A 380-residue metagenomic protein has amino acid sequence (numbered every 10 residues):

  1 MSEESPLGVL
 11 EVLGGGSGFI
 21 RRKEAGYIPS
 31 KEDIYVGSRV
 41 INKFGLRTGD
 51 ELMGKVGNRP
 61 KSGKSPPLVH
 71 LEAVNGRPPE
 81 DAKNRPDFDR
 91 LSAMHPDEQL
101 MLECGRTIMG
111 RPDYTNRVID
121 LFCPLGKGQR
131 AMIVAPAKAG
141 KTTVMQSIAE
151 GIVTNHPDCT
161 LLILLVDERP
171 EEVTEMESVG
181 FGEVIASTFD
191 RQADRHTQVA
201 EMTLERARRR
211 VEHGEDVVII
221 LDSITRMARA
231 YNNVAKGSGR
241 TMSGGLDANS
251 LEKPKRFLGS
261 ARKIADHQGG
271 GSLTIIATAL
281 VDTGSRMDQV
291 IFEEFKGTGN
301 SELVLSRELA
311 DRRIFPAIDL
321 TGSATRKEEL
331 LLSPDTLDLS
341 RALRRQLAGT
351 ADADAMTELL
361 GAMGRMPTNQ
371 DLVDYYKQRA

Functional and structural regions predicted by a protein language model:
M1-A82: N-terminal "pre-motor" subdomain/linker immediately upstream of P-loop NTPase catalytic cores
M1-P6, Y114-V118, T203-R208, F257: Phosphate-interacting basic helix/loop segments used at nucleotide- and nucleic-acid interfaces
S2-E4, V12-G16, I28-S30, L46-D50 (+10 more regions): Short flexible coil/turn linkers enriched for glycine and charged/polar residues that connect secondary-structure
K23, V74, M94, E103-G105 (+4 more regions): Generic beta-structure capping elements
S30, N84-R90, P96-E98, T115-L121 (+5 more regions): Glycine-rich, flexible loop/turn motifs
G37, F44, L102, I133 (+1 more regions): A structural signal for short hydrophobic/aromatic patches embedded in well-ordered alpha helices
K61-I133: P-loop NTP-binding catalytic core
A131, K138-T142, Q146-A380: P-loop NTPase catalytic core
